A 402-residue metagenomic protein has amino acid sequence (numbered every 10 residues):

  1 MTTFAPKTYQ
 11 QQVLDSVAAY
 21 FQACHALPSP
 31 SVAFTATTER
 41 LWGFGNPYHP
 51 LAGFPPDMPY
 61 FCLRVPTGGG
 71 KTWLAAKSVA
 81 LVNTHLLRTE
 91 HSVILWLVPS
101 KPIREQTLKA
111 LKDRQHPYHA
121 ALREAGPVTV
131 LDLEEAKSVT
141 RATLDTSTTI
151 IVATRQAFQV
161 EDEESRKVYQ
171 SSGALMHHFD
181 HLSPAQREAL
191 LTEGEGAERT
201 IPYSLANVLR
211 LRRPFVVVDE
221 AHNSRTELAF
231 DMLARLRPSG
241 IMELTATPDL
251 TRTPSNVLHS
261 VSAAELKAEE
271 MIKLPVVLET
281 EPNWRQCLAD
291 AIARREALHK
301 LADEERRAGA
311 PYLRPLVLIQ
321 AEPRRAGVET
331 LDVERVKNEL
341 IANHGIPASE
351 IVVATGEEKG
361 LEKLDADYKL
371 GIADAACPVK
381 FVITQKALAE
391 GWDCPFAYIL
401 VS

Functional and structural regions predicted by a protein language model:
M1-R64: Conserved pre-motif I regulatory segment
V13, P30, A80, S92 (+3 more regions): Subunit-assembly interface segments of extracellular/virion macromolecular structures
L51, P56-L63, S92, R314-P315 (+1 more regions): Pre-Walker A (Motif I) flank of P-loop NTPase domains
R64, G69-K77, E105: Phosphate-binding Walker
G69, V160-L209, H299-E390, P395: Conserved C-terminal RecA-like helicase domain
K77-T84, K109, F158-K300, Q385-S402: Signature of the SF2 helicase/ATPase Hel1-core->accessory helical subdomain module
E90-Y118, R123, T154-V160: Conserved Walker A/P-loop ATP-binding site and its immediately adjacent core in helicase/helicase-like ATPase domains
I151-A153, V216, V382: Hydrophobic positions in the central parallel beta-sheet of the AAA+
